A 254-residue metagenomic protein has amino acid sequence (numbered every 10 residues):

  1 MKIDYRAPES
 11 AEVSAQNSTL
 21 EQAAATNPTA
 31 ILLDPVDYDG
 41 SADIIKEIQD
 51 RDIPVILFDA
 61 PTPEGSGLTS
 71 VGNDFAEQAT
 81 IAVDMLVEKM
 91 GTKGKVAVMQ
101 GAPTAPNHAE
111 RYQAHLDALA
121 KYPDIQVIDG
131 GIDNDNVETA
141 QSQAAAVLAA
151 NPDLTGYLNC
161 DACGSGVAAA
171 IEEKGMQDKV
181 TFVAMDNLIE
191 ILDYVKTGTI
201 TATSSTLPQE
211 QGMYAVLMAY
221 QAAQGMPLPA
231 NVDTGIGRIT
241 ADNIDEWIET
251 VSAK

Functional and structural regions predicted by a protein language model:
M1-K254: A residue-level marker of the well-folded mature domains of exported/periplasmic proteins
